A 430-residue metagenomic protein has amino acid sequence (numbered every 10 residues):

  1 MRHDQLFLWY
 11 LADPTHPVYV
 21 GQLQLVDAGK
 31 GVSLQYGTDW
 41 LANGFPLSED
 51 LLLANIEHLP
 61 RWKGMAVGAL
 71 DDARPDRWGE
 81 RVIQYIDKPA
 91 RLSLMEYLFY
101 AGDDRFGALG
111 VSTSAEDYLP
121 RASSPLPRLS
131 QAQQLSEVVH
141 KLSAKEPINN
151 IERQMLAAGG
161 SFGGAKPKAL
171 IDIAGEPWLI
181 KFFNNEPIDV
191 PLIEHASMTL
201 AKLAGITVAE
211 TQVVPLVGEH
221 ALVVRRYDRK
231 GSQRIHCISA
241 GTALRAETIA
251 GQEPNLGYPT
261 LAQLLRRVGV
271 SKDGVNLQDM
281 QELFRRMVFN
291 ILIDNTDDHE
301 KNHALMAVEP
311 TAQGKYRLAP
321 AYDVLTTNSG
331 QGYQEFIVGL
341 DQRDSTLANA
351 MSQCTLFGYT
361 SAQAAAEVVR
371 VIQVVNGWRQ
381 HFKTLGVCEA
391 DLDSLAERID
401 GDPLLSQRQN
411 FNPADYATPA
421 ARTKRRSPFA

Functional and structural regions predicted by a protein language model:
M1-T296, E300, A304-A430: Phosphate/dinucleotide-binding and metal-coordinating scaffold of catalytic cores in nucleotide-dependent enzymes
